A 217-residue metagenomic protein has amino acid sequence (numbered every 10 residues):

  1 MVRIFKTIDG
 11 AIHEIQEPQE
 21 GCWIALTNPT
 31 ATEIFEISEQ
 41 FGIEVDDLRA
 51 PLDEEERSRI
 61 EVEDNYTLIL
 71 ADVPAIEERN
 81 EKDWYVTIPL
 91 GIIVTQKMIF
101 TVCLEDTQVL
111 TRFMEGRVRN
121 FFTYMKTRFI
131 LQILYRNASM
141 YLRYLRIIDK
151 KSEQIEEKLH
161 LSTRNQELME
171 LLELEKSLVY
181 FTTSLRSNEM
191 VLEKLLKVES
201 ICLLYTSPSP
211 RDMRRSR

Functional and structural regions predicted by a protein language model:
M1-I201: Peripheral, non-transmembrane regulatory/ligand-interaction domains of membrane transport proteins
Y205-R217: Single conserved hydrophobic/aromatic residue that forms the stacking wall/gate of nucleotide- or nucleobase-binding
